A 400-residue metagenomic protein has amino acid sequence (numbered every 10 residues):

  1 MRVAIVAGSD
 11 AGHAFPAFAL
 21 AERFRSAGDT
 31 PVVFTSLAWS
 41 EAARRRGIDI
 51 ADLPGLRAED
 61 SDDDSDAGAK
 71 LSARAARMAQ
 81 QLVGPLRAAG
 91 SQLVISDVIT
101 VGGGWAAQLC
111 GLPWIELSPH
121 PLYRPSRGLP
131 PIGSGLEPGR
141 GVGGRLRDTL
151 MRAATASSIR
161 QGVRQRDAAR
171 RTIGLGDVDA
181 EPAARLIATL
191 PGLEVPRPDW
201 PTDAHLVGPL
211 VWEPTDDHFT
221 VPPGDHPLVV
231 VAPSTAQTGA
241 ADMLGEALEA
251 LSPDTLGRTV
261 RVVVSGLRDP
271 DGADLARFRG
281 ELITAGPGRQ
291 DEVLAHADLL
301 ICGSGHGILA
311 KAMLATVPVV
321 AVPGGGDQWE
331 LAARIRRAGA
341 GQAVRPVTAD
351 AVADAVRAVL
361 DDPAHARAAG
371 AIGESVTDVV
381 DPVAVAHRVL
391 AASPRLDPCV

Functional and structural regions predicted by a protein language model:
M1-S9, F15-V32, A42-G47, P85 (+4 more regions): Nucleotide-activated sugar donor-binding and catalytic core shared by glycosyltransferases and related lipid-linked
V32-L71: Conserved nucleotide-sugar phosphate-binding/catalytic loop shared by glycosyltransferases and other
F34, L53, L117-S118, V207 (+3 more regions): Generic beta-sheet signal
W39-E41, R57-D60, P121-R127, Q328-W329: Short gly/pro/ser/thr-enriched loop/turn and capping motifs at secondary-structure boundaries
S61-A76, P121-D177: A glycine/proline-hinged amphipathic helix-loop "lid/cap" segment that gates access to hydrophobic ligand pockets
A75-R147, G192-E194: Conserved nucleotide-sugar donor-interacting segment of glycosyltransferase catalytic cores, predominantly GT-B
G90-Q92, A183, P227, D298: Conserved acidic residues
T189-L299: Donor-nucleotide binding loops and adjacent catalytic segments primarily of GT-B fold Leloir glycosyltransferases
